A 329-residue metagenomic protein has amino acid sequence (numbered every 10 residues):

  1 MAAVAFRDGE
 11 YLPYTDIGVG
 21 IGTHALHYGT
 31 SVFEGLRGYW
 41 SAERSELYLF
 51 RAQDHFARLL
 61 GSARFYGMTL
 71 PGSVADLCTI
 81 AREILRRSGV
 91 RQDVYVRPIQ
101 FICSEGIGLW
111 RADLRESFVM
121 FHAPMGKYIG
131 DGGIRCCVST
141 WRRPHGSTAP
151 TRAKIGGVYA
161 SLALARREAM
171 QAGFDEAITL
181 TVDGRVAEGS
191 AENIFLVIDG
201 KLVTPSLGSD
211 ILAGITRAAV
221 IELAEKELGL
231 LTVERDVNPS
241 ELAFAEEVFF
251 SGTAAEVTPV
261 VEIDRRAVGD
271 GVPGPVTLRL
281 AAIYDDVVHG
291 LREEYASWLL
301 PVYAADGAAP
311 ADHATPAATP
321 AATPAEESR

Functional and structural regions predicted by a protein language model:
M1-G72, D76-E83, G106-R329: Helix-start/capping segments and mature chain N-termini
L77-Y95, I99-E105: Short, acidic/charged, Gly/Pro-enriched secondary-structure junctions
